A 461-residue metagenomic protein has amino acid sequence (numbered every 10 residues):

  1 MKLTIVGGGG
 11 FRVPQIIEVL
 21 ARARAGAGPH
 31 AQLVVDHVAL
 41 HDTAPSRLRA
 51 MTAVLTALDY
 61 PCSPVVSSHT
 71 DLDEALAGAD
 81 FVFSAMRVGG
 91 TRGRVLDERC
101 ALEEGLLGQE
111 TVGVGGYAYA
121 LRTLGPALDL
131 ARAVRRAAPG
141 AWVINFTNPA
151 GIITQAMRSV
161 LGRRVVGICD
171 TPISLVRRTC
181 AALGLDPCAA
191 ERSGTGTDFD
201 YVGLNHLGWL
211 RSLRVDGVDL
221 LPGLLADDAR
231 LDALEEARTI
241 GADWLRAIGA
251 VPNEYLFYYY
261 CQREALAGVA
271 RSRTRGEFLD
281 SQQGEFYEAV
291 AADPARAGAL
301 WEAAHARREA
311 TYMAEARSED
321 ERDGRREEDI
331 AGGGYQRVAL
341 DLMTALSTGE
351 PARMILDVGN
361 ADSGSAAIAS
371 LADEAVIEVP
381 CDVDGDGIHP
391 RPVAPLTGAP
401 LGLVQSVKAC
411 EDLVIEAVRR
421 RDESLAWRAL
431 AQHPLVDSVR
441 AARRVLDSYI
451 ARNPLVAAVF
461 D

Functional and structural regions predicted by a protein language model:
K2-V34, V38: N-terminal Rossmann-like dinucleotide-binding module
A31-T56: NAD(P)-binding Rossmann-fold cofactor-contacting core
V65-G78: Short acidic low-complexity segments
A77, F83-S84, N145: Redox-cofactor binding/interface segments in oxidoreductases and associated redox assembly factors
V88, R92-V160: Rossmann-fold NAD(P)-binding glycine/threonine-rich loop
L130-D216: Internal, well-ordered domain-core segments that constitute the primary functional module of diverse proteins
P187-D461: Long, compositionally biased stretches enriched for glycine and/or charged residues
